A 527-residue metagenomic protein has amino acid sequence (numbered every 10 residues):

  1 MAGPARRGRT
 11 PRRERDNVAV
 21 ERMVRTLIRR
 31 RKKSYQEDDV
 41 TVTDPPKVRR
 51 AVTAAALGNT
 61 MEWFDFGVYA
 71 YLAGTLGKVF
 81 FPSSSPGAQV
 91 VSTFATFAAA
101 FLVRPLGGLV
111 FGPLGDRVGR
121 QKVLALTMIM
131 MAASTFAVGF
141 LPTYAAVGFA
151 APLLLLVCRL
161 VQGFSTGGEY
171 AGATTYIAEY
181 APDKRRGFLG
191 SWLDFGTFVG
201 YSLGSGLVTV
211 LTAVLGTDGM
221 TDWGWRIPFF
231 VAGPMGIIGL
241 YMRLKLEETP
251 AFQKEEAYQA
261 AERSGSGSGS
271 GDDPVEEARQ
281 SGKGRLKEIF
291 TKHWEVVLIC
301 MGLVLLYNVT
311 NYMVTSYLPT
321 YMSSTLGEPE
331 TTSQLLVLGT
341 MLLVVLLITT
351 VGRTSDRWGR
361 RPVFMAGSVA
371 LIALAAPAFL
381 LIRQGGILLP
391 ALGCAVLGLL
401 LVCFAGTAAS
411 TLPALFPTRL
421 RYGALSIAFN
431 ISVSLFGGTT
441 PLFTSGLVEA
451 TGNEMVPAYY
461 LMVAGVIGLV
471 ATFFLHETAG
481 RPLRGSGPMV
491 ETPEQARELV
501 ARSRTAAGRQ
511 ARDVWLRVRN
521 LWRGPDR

Functional and structural regions predicted by a protein language model:
A70, H293-M341, G437-P441: Extracytoplasmic gate region of multi-pass secondary transporters
A73-L106: Extracellular/periplasmic helix-loop-helix junction of adjacent transmembrane segments in MFS-like secondary
G108-G119, I348-R360: Helix-to-loop junctions at the C-terminal end of transmembrane segments in multipass secondary transporters
R117-M128, R357-S368: Cytoplasmic membrane-interface "Motif A"-like loop-to-helix N-cap segments of 12-TM Major Facilitator Superfamily
I129-V147, V369-Q384: C-terminal ends and interior cores of transmembrane alpha-helices in multi-pass membrane transporters/permeases
V147-G167, L388-C403: Hydrophobic core of transmembrane alpha-helices in multi-pass small-molecule transporters, especially MFS/SLC-type
F188-T212, M235, A428-T440: Glycine-rich segments within core transmembrane alpha-helices of 12-TM secondary carriers
P362-T407: C-terminal transmembrane helical hairpin of 12-TM major facilitator-type secondary transporters
